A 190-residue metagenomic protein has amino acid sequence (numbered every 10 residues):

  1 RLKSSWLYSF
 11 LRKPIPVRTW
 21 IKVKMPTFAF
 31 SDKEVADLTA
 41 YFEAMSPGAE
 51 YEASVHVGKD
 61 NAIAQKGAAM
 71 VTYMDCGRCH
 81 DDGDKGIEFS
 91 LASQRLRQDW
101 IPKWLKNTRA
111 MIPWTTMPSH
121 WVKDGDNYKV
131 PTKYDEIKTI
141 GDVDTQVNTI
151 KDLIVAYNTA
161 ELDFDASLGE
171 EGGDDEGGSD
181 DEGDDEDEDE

Functional and structural regions predicted by a protein language model:
R1-S46, G83-V155: Extracytoplasmic electron-transfer domains, predominantly the class I c-type cytochrome c fold
M45-T72, L162-D165, E176: Electrostatic cytochrome c docking/interface patches
G48-D60, G77-S90: Conserved N-terminal glycine/acidic-rich loop preference
H56-K59, V122-G125, S167-G173: Short amphipathic alpha-helical linker/capping segments at the junctions of internal repeats and modular domains
K59-D82, D142-Q146, E190: Sequence/structural segment immediately N-terminal to covalent heme-attachment motifs in c-type and related
D142, Y157-A160, F164: A C-terminal cap/extension of S-adenosyl-L-methionine-dependent methyltransferases that defines the acceptor-substrate
L162-L168, D185-D187: Extracytoplasmic entry segments of secretory-pathway proteins
D174-E190: Long, acidic low-complexity intrinsically disordered regions
